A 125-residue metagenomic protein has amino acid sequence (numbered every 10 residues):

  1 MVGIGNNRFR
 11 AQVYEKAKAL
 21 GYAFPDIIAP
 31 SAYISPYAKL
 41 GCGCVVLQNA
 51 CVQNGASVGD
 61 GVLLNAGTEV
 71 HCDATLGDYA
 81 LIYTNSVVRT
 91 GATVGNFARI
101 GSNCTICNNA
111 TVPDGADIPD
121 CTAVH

Functional and structural regions predicted by a protein language model:
M1-P30, G115: Terminal amphipathic alpha-helical/low-complexity segments used for targeting or macromolecular assembly
D26-H125: Structural signal for interior beta-strand "rungs" in well-ordered beta-sheet cores of soluble enzyme domains
